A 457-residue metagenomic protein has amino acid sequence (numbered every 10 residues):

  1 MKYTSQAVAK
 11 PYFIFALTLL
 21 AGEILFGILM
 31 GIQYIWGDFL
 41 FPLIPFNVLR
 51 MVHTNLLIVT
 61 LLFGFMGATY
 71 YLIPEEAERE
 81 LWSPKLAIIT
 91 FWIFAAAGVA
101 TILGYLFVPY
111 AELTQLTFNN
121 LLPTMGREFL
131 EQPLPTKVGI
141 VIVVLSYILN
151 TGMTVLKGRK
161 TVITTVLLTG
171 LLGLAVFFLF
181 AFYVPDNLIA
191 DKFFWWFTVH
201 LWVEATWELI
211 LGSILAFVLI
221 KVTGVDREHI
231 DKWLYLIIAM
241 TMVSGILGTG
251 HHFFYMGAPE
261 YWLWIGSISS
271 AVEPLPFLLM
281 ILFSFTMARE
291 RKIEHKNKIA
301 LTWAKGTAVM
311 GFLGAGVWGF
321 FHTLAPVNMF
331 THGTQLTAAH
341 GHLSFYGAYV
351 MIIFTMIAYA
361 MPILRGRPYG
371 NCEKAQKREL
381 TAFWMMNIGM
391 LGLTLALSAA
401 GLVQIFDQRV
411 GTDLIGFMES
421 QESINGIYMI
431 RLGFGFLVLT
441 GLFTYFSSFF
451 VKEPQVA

Functional and structural regions predicted by a protein language model:
M1-V8: Cytosolic juxtamembrane amphipathic/interface segments immediately preceding and feeding into a transmembrane helix
V8-L19, L81-A95, I163-G173, G224-S244 (+2 more regions): Interfacial and helix-entry/exit segments of alpha-helical transmembrane bundles in multi-pass inner-membrane proteins
F15-F26, F94-G104, I142-S146, T165-V184 (+6 more regions): Alpha-helical transmembrane segments of multi-pass integral membrane proteins
I28-W36, F41, V48-G158, F180-D186 (+2 more regions): Membrane-interface helix-loop-helix modules in multi-pass inner-membrane proteins
I44-I58, W196-E204, P259-V272, L301 (+1 more regions): Transmembrane alpha-helix entry/boundary detector in multi-pass membrane proteins
N55-T69, P135-N150, W202-V218, A271-F285 (+2 more regions): Hydrophobic cores of alpha-helical transmembrane segments in multi-pass inner/ER membrane proteins, independent
W195, V199, G212-N328, T337: Membrane-embedded translocation segments of transport machinery
G248-H251, G311-T337, F345, I352-Y369 (+2 more regions): Specific lipid-exposed transmembrane alpha-helices and their immediate membrane-water interface residues in multi-pass
